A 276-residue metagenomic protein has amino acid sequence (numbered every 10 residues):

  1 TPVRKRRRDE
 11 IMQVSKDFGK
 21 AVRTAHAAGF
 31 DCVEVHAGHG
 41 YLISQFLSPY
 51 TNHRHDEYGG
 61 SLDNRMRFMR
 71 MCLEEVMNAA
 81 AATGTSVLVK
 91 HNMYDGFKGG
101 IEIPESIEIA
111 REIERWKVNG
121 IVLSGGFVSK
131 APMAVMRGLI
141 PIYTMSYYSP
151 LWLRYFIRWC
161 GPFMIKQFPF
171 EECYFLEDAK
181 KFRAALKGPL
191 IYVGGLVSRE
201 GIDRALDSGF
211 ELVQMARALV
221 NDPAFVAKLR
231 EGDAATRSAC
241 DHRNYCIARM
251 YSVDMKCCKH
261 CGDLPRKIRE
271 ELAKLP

Functional and structural regions predicted by a protein language model:
T1-P276: Flavin-dependent oxidoreductase catalytic cores
